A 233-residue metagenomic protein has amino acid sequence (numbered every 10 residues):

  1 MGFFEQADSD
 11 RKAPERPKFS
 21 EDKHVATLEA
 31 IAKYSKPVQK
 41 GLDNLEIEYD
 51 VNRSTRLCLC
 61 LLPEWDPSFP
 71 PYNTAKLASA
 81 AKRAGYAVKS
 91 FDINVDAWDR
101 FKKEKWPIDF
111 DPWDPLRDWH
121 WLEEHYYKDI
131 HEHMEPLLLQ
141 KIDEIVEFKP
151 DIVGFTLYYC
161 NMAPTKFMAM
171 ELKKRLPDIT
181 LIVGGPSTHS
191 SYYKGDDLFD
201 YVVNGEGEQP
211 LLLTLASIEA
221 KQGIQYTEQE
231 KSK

Functional and structural regions predicted by a protein language model:
G2-P37: Helix-enriched interaction subdomains in cytosolic or periplasmic regions, typified by TIR/SEFIR signaling/NADase cores
E15, R83-E135, L139: Conserved N-terminal ligand/cofactor-binding loop architecture of enzyme catalytic domains
G41-R53, E144-I145, Y226: Short boundary motifs at domain starts and secondary-structure transition points
R53-R56, D151: Nucleotide donor/acceptor-binding cores
T55-D66: Nucleotide-activated donor-dependent transferases that construct or modify glycoconjugates
D66, A97-D99, S190: Flexible, glycine-rich phosphate/dinucleotide-binding loops and adjacent beta-alpha linkers at cofactor/substrate
D66-T74: Glycine- and acidic-residue-enriched helix-capping/strand-helix junction motifs
N73, L77-A81, K89-V95, I130-K233: Glycine-rich beta-alpha loop elements in corrinoid/cobalamin-binding modules across cobalamin-dependent enzymes
